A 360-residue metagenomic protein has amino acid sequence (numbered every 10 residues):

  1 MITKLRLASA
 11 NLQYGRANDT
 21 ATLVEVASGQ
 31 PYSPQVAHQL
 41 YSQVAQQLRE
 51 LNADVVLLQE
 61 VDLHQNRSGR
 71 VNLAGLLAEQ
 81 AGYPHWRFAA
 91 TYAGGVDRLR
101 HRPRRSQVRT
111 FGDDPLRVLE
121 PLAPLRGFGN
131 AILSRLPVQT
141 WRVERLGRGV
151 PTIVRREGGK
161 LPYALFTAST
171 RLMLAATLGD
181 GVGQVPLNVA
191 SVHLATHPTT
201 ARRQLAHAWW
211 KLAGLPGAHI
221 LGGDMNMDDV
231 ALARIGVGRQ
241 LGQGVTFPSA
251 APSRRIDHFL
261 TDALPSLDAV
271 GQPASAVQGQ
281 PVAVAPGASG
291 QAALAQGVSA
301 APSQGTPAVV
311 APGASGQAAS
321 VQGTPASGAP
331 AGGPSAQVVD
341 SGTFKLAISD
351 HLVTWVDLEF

Functional and structural regions predicted by a protein language model:
M1-G127, L187, R202-A206, L346-L352 (+1 more regions): N-terminal, active-site-proximal structural segment of metallo-dependent hydrolase catalytic domains
A10, Q59, V192, G222-D224: Active-site flanking residues adjacent to catalytic metal/cofactor-binding acidic residues
S28-S33, V61-L63, L146-L165, S191-P198: Surface-exposed cleft-lining segments at the edges of enzyme active sites
E50-N52, D180-Q184, A213-P216: Glycine-rich phosphate-binding loop signature in dinucleotide/nucleotide-binding domains
N52, G82, R135-P137, P216: Residue-level detector of structured alpha->beta connecting loops
W86-Y92, W141-G147, G342-F344: Conserved S-adenosyl-L-methionine
G112-F128, I132-V182: Active-site catalytic loop in hydrolytic enzyme cores
V138-V143, T177, P198-A206, W210-I220 (+1 more regions): Metal-dependent phosphoester-hydrolase catalytic domains
